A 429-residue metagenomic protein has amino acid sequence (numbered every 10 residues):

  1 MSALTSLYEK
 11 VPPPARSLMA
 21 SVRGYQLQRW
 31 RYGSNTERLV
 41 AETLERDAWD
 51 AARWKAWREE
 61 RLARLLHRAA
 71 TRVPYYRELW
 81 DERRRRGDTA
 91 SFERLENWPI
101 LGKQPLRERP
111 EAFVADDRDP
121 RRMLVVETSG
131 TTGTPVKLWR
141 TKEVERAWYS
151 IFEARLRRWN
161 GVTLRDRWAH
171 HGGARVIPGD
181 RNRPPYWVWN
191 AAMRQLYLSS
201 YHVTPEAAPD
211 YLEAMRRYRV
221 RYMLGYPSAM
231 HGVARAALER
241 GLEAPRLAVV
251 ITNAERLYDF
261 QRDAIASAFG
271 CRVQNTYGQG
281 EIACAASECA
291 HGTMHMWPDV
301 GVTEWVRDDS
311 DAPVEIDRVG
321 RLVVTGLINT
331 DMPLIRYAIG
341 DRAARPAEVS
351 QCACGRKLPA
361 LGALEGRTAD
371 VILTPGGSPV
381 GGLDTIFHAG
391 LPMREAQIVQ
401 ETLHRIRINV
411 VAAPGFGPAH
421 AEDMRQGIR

Functional and structural regions predicted by a protein language model:
M1-E127, G133-D166, A174, R217-L224 (+5 more regions): Nucleotide 5′-phosphate-binding alpha/beta core
R64, A174-D299: Conserved adenylate-forming
A69, T128, W168, M223 (+6 more regions): Residue-level signal for inorganic ion chemistry
R167-A169, V323: Conserved beta-strand elements of the Class I
H171, Y226, N253, P346 (+1 more regions): Conserved residues at the C-terminal ends of beta-strands
H202-T204, S310, A412-F416: A generic structural motif
M223, V323, I328-R429: AMP-binding/adenylate-forming catalytic core of the ANL superfamily
L257-S350: Conserved AMP-binding/adenylate-forming
